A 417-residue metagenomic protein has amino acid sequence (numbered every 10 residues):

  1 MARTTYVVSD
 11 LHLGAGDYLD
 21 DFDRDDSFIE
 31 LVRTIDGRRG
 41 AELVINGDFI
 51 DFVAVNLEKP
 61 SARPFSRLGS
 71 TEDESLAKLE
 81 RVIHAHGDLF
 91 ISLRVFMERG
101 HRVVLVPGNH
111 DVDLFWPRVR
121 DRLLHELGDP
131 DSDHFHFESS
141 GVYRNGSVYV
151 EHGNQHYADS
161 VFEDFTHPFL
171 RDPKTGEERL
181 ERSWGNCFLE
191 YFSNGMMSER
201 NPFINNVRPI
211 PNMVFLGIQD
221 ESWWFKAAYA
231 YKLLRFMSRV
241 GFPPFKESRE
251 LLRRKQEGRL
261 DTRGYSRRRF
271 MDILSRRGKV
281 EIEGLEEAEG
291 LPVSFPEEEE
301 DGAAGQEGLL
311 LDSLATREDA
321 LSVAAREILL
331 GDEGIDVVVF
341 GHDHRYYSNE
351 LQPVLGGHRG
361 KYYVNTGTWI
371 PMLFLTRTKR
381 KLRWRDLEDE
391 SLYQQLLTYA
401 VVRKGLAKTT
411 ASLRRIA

Functional and structural regions predicted by a protein language model:
M1-A417: Extended recognition/assembly regions associated with phosphoester-bond processing machinery
